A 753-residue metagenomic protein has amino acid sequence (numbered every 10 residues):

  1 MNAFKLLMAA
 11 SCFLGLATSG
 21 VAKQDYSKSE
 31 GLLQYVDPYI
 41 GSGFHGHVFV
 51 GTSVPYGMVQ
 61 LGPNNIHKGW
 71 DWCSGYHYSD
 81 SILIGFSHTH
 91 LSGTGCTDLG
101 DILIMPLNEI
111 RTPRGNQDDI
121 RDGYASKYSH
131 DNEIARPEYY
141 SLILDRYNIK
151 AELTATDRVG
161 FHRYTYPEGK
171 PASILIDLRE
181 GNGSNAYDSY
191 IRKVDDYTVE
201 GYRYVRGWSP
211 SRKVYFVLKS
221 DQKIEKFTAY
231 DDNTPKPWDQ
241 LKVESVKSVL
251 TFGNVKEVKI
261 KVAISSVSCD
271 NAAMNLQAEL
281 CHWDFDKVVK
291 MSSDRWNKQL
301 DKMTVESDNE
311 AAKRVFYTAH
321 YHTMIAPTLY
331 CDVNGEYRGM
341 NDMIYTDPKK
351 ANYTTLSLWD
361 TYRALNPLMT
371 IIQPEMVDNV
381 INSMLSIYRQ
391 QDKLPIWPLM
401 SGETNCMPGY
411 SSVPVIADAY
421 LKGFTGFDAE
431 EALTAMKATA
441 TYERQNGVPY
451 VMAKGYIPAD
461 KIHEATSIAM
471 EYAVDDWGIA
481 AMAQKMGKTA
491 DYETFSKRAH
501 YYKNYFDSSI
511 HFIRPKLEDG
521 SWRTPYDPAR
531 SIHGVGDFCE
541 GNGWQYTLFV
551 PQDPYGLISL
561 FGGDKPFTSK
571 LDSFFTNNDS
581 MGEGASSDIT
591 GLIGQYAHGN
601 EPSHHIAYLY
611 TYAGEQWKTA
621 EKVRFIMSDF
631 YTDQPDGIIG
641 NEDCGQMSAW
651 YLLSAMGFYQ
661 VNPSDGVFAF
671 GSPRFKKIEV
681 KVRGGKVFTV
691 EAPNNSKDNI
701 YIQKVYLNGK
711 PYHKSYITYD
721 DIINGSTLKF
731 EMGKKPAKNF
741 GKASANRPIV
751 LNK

Functional and structural regions predicted by a protein language model:
M1-D25: Bacterial Sec-dependent N-terminal signal peptides
K23-N366, T370-P414, Y420-M470, G478 (+10 more regions): Accessory carbohydrate-recognition regions in carbohydrate-active enzymes
D475: ATP-dependent phospho-/nucleotidyl transfer catalytic cores
Y701: Extracellular attachment/recognition segments
